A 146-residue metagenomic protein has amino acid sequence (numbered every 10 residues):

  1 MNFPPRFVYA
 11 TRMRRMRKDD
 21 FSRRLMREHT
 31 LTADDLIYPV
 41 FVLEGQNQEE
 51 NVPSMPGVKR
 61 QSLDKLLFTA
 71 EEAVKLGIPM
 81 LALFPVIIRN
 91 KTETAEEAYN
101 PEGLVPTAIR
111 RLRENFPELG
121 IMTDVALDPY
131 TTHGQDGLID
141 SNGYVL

Functional and structural regions predicted by a protein language model:
M1-E49: N-terminal amphipathic alpha-helix/helix-capping segment at the start of soluble metabolic enzymes
K18-D19, A33, K59, P101 (+1 more regions): Generic structural signal for well-ordered, non-membrane alpha-helical segments in soluble metabolic enzymes
L31-V58, M122-L146: N-terminal small/glycine-rich loop or linker at the start of catalytic domains across soluble metabolic enzymes
A33-L36, G77-M80, N115-L119: Short, well-ordered coil/turn segments that N-cap beta-strands
E49-Q61, I78-G103, Y130: Glycine-rich, proline-tolerant flexible connector loops at the mouths of alpha/beta enzymes
E71-V74: Non-catalytic positions within long, well-ordered alpha-helices that form the structural scaffold/packing of enzyme
K91-V125: Alpha-helix-loop-beta-strand connector modules within alpha/beta enzyme cores
